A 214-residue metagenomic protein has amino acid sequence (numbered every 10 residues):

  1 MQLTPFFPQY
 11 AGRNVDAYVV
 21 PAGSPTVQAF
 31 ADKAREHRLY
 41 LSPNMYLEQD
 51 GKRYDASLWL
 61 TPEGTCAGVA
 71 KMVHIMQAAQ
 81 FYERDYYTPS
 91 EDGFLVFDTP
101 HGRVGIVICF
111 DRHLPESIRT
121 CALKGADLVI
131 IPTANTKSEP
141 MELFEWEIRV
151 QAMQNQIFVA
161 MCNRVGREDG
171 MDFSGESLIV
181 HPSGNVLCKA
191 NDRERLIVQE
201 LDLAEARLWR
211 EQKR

Functional and structural regions predicted by a protein language model:
M1-P62, N135-V150, Q154-I157: Cys-nucleophile CN-hydrolase/nitrilase-fold catalytic domain and related Cys-dependent amidase chemistry that acts on
Q2, R103-I108, I130, V180: Short hydrophobic-aromatic micro-motifs
D32, E48-K124, K137-W146, E211-R214: Active-site catalytic loop in hydrolytic enzyme cores
P43-M45, A56-W59, L95, S177-I179 (+1 more regions): Short beta-strand scaffold segments in enzyme catalytic cores
A56, G68-K71, I131, K189 (+1 more regions): Residue-level detector of high-confidence beta-strand sites
L128-S138, M161: His/Asp/Glu-enriched short active-site or ligand-binding loop at hydrolase and phosphoryl-transfer sites
A160, R164-R214: C-terminal beta-strand edge segments of enzyme domains
